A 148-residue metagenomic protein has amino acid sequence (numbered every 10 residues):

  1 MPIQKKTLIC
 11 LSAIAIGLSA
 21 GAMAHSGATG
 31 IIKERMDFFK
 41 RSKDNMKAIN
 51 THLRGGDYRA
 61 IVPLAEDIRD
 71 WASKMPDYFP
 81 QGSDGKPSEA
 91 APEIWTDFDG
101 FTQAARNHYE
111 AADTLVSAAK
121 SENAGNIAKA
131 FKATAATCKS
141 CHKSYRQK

Functional and structural regions predicted by a protein language model:
M1-C10: Bacterial N-terminal signal peptides that target proteins for export
K5-K6, R35, K40-K43, K143-R146: Basic side chains
L11-S12, A22-A24: Cleavable N-terminal signal peptides
G17-G21: N-terminal signal peptide c-region/cleavage motif recognized by signal peptidases
H25-A133: Extracytoplasmic c-type cytochrome modules immediately beyond a signal peptide or single-pass transmembrane anchor
T134-R146: The canonical Cys-X-X-Cys-His
